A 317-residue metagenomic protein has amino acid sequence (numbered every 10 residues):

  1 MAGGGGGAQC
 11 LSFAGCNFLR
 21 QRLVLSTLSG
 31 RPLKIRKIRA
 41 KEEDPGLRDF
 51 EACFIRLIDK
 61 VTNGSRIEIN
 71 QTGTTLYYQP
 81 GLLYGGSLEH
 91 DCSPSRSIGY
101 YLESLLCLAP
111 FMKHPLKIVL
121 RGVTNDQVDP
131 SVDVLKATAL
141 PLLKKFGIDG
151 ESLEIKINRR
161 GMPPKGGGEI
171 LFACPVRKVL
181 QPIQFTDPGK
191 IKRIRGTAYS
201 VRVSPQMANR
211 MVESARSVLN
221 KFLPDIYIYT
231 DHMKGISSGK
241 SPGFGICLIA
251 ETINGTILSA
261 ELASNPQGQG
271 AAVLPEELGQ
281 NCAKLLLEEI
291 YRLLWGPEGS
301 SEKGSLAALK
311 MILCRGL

Functional and structural regions predicted by a protein language model:
M1-L317: Structural preference for solvent-exposed beta-strand-turn elements and adjacent flexible terminal/loop segments within
